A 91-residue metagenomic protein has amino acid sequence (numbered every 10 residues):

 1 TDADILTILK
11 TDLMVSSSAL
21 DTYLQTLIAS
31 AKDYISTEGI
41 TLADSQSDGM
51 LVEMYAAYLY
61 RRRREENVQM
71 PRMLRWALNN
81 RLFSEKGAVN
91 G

Functional and structural regions predicted by a protein language model:
T1-L51, R61-E65, R81-G91: Conserved short "hinge" loops at termini or chain/domain junctions
N67-A77: Contiguous, low-complexity intrinsically disordered segments that are highly enriched in charged residues
